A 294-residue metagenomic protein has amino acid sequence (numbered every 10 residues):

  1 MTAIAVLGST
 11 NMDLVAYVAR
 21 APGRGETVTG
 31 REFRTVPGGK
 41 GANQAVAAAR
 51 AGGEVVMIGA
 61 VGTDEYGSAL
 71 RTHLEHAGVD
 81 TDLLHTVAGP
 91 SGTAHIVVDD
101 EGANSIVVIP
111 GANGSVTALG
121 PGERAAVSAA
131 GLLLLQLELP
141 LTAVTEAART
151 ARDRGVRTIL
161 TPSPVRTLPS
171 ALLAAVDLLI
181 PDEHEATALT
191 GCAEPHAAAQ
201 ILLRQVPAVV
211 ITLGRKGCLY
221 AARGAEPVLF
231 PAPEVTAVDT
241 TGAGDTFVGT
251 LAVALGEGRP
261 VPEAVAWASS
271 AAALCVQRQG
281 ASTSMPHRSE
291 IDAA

Functional and structural regions predicted by a protein language model:
M1-A60, E65-A69, E75-H76, A237-V238: Glycine-rich phosphate/adenosyl-contacting loop at the front of the ribokinase-like
M1-I4, R166-T167, P195-A294: Conserved phosphate-binding/catalytic region of the ribokinase-like
M1-T10, T72-T86, I96-P227: Ribokinase/PfkB-type carbohydrate-kinase core domain
P22-G30, I180-D182, V228-P231, S289: Short glycine/proline- and charge-enriched loop/turn segments that cap or connect secondary-structure elements
Q44, Q136-E138, S282: Glutamine-centric residue-chemistry signal
I58, V107, F230-P231: Hydrophobic residues at beta-strand termini and immediately following loops that shape nucleotide-binding pockets
G89-G92: Short acidic/glycine-enriched loop/turn segments that link adjacent beta-strands
